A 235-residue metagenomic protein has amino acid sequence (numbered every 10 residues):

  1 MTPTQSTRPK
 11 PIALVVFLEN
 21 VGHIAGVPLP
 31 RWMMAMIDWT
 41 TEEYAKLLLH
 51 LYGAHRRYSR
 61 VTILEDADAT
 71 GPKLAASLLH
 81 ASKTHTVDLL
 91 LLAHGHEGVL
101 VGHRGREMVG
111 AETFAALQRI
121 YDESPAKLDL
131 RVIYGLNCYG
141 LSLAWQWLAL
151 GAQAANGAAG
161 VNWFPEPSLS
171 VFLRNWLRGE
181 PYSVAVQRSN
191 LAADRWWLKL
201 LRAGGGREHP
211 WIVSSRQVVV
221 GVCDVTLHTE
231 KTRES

Functional and structural regions predicted by a protein language model:
T2-H85: A domain-level signal for caspase-like cysteine endopeptidase catalytic cores and their zymogen-processing architecture
L14-V15, R60-I63, L90, P210-I212 (+1 more regions): Ordered hydrophobic segments in well-structured contexts
G22-H23, G98, L141, F164: Flexible, glycine-rich phosphate/dinucleotide-binding loops and adjacent beta-alpha linkers at cofactor/substrate
G26-P28, L100-R104, Q146: Short, solvent-exposed loop/turn and secondary-structure capping segments
R31, D38, L91, R195-W196 (+1 more regions): Residues in intrinsically disordered, low-complexity segments of regulatory proteins
M36-W39, V87, A111-F114, A155-A159 (+1 more regions): Short, surface-exposed linear patches
L49-S142, K231: Catalytic-core segments of thiol-dependent peptidases
R131-S235: Active-site-proximal C-terminal subdomain of hydrolase catalytic domains
